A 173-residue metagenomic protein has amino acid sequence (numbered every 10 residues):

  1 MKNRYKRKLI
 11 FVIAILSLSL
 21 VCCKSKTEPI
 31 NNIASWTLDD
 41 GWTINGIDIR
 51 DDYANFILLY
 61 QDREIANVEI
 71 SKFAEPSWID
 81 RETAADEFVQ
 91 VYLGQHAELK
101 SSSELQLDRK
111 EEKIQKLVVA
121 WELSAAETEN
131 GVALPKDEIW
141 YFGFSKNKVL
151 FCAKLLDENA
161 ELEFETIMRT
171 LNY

Functional and structural regions predicted by a protein language model:
K2-I10: Bacterial N-terminal signal peptides that target proteins for export
S19-C22: C-terminal motif of bacterial Sec signal peptides marking the signal peptidase cleavage site
K24-K26: Bacterial signal peptide processing site
P29-I30, G41-I47, A97-K100, L105 (+1 more regions): Short glycine-aromatic motifs
W36-W42, S145-Y173: Surface-exposed amphipathic alpha-helical segments
L38-Q90: Secretory pathway targeting signatures of secreted, lumenal, and periplasmic proteins
Y60-E64, S71-E75, S124, F144-N147 (+1 more regions): Short, flexible beta-strand-to-coil junctions
V89-G143: Signature of long, low-cysteine stretches enriched in small and polar/charged residues
